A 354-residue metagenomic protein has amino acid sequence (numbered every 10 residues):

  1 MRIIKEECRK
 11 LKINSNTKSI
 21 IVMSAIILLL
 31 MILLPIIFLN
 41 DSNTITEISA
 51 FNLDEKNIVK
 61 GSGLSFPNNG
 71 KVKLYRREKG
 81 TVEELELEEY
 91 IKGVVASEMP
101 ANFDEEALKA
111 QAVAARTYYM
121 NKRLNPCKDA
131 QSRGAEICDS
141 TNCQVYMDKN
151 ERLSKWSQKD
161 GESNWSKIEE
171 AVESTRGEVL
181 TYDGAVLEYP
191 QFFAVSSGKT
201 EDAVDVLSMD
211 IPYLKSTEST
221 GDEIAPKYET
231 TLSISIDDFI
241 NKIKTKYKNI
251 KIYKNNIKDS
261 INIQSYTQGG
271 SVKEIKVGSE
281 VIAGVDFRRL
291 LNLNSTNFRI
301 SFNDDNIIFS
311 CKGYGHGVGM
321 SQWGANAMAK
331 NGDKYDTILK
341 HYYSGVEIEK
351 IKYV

Functional and structural regions predicted by a protein language model:
M1-K18: N-terminal Lys/Arg-rich, disordered targeting/topogenic segments
C8, F38-E84: N-terminal, intrinsically disordered, polar/charged segments of Gram-positive cell-envelope systems that serve as
V22-I37: Hydrophobic membrane-insertion alpha-helices, especially the h-region of bacterial N-terminal signal peptides
T81-L85, N102-V113, S233-I234, G315-G319 (+2 more regions): Soluble non-cytosolic domains of exported or imported proteins
L85-D104, S216-P226: Acidic/histidine-rich, surface-exposed loop or edge segments in extracytoplasmic proteins
A96-P100, V113-N125, K244-K248, A329-D333 (+1 more regions): Sec-exported extracytoplasmic/periplasmic mature domains
T117, N121-I307: Extended substrate/cofactor- or partner-recognition/assembly subdomains adjacent to catalytic sites in enzymes
A283-V354: C-terminal soluble interaction/assembly domains
